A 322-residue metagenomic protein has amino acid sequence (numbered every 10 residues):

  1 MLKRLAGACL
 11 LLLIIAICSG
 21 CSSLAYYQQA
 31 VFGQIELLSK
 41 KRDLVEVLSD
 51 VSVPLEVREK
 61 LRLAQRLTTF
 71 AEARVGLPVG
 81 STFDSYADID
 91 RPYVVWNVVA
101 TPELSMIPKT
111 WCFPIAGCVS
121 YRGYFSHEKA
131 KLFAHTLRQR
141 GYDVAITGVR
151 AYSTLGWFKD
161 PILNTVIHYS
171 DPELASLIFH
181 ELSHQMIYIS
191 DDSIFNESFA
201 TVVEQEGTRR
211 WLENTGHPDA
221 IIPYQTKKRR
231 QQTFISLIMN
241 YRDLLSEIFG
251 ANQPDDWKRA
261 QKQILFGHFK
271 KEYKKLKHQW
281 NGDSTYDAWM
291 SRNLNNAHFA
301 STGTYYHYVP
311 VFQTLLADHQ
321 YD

Functional and structural regions predicted by a protein language model:
M1-C9: Bacterial N-terminal signal peptides that target proteins for export
A8-S19: Bacterial N-terminal signal peptides
I17-R42: Bacterial Sec signal peptide processing site at the extreme N-terminus
Q34-A71: Amphipathic alpha-helical packing elements
L38-V53, W111-V119, R292, V309-P310: Acidic/histidine-rich, surface-exposed loop or edge segments in extracytoplasmic proteins
D43, E56-E59, L63-R66, K129-L132 (+9 more regions): Extracytoplasmic/secreted proteins, especially bacterial periplasmic and envelope-associated proteins
L67-Q231: Acidic/His-rich structured neighborhood in mature extracellular/periplasmic domains
S236-D322: Pan-zinc metallopeptidase signature
